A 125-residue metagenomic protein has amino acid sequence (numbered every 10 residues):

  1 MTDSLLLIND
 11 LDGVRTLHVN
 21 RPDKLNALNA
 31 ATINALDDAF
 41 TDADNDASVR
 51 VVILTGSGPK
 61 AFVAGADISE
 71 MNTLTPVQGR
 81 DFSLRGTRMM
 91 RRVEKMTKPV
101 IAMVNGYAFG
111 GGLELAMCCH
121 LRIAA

Functional and structural regions predicted by a protein language model:
M1-T55, R91: Conserved CoA-thioester-binding segment of acyl-CoA-metabolizing enzymes
L17, L54, D67, L115-A116: Hydrophobic/aromatic residues within transmembrane alpha-helices of multi-pass small-molecule transporters
N20, A66, N105: Histidine-centered beta-alpha loop that forms part of the nucleotide-sugar donor binding/catalytic region in diverse
L25-N26, S69-N72, A124: Nucleotide phosphate-binding site architecture
A39, G58, C119: Conserved alpha-helical elements of the SDR catalytic core
G56-R92, A108: Glycine- (often His-adjacent) and acidic-residue-rich active-site loop that binds/positions the CoA thioester
R92-A125: Glycine-rich beta-to-alpha active-site loop
